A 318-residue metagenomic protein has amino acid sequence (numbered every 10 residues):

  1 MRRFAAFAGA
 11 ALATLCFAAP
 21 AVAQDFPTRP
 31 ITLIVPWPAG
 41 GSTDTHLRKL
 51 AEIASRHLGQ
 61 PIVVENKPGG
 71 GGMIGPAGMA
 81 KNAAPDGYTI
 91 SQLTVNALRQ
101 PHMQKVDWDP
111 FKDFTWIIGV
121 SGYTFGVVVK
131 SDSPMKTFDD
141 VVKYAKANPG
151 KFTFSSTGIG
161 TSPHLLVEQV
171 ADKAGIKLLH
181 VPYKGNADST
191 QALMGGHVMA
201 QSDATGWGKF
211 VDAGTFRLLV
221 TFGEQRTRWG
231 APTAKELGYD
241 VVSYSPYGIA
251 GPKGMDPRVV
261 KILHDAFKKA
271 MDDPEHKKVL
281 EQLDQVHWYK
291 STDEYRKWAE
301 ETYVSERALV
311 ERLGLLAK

Functional and structural regions predicted by a protein language model:
M1-A11: Bacterial N-terminal signal peptides that target proteins for export
F17-A23: Sec/Tat signal peptide C-region and signal peptidase I cleavage site
A23-D113, G150-K151, I159, P163 (+4 more regions): N-terminal (or domain-start) structured segment
T28-P30, D172-I176, L219, M255-K318: An extracytoplasmic/periplasmic, membrane-proximal ligand-sensing/linker region
K81-T89, P101-D188, A234, Y239 (+1 more regions): Hinge/capping helix and adjacent helix->loop/strand transition within the periplasmic-binding protein
T94-V95, S131, A204-G206, F222-E224 (+1 more regions): Short secondary-structure boundary segments
D188-V242: Anionic-ligand binding region
